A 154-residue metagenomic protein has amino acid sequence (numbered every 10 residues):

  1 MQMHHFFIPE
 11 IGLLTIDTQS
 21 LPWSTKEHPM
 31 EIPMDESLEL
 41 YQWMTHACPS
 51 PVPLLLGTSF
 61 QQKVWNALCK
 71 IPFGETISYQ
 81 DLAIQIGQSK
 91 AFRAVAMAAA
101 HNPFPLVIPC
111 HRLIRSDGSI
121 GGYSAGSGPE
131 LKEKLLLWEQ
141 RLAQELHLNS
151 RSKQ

Functional and structural regions predicted by a protein language model:
M1-S89, L142-Q154: Basic nucleic-acid-binding alpha-helical/helix-turn surface characteristic of O6-alkylguanine DNA
E10-L13, F104, S119: Short acidic/polar mixed-charge low-complexity motifs
K63-A67, A94, K134: Pre-recognition alpha-helix immediately N-terminal to the DNA-recognition helix within helix-turn-helix or winged-helix
L68, L82, C110-H111, L135: Residue-level signal for inorganic ion chemistry
K90-P105: Regulatory, non-catalytic segments
P105-L113: Extracellular LysM carbohydrate-binding repeats and other cell-envelope/extracellular binding modules
S116-Q154: …primarily DNA-binding HTH/wHTH and HhH modules…
